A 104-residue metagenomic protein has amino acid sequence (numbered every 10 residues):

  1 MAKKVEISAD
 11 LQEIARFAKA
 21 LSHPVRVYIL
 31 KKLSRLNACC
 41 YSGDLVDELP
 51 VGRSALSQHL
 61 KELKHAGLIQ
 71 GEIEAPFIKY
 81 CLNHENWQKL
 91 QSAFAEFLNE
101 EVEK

Functional and structural regions predicted by a protein language model:
M1-I14, K31-L36, H84-K104: Amphipathic alpha-helical dimerization/coiled-coil segments that flank or bridge DNA-binding/regulatory modules
Q12-G52, E74-N86: N-terminal helix-turn-helix DNA-binding core of bacterial DNA-binding proteins
V27, E62-L63: Alpha-helical and His/Cys-centered functional microenvironments
D47, K64-H65: Alpha-helical residues within the helix-turn-helix
P50-R53, E62, K79, S92-A93 (+1 more regions): Short, surface-exposed linear patches
H59: Residues within the DNA-recognition helix of helix-turn-helix
